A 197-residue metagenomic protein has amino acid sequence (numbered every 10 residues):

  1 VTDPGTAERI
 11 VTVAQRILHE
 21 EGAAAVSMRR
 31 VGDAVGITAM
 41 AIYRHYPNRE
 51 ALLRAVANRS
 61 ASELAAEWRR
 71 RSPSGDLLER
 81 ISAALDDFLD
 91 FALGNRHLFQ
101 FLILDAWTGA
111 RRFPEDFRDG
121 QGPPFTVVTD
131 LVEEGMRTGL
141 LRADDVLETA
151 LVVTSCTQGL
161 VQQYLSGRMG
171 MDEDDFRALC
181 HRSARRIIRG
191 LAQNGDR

Functional and structural regions predicted by a protein language model:
V1-G5, R16, S166-R168, G195-R197: N-terminal intrinsically disordered/low-complexity leader segments
T6-Q15, V31, V56-S60, L64 (+2 more regions): Generic hydrophobic, amphipathic alpha-helix propensity
R9, V13, I17-A51, A55: Helix-turn-helix
N58-A83, F113, R118-P123, E133: Amphipathic alpha-helical linker/stalk segments
R69-Q100, T149-V153: Hydrophobic alpha-helical connector segments
D90-D130, G170, D174: Short secondary-structure transition hinges
F91-G94, D130, E134, T154-D172 (+1 more regions): Amphipathic C-terminal alpha-helical segment
R112-T138, L147-L151, A178-H181, R185: Amphipathic alpha-helical packing segments from all-alpha helical-bundle domains
